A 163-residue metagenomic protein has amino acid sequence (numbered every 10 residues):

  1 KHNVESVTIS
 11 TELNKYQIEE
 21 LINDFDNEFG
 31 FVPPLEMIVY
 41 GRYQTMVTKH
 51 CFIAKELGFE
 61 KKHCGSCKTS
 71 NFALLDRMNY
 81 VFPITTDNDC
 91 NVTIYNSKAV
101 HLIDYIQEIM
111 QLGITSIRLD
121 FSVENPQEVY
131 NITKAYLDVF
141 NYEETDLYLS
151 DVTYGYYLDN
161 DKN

Functional and structural regions predicted by a protein language model:
K1-V4, T8-N163: Active-site pocket-lining/capping segments in soluble small-molecule metabolic enzymes
